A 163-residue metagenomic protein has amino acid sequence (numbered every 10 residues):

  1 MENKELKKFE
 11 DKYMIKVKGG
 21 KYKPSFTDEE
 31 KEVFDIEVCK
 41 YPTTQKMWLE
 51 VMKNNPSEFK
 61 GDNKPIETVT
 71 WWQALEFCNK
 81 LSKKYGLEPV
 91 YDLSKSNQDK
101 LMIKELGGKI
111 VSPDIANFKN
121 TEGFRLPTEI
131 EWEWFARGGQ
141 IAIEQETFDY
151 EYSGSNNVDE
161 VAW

Functional and structural regions predicted by a protein language model:
M1-F9, G107-D114: A short, compositionally biased domain-edge/stem linker segment
N3-L6, D11, Y152, V161: Intrinsic disorder/low-complexity segments enriched in polar/small residues
K4-E5, F26-D28, D114-A116, E151: Short, flexible, glycine/charge-rich loop motifs used to bind or transfer phosphoryl groups or to couple energy/partner
E5-S57, D62-K83, F135: A short glycine-rich, aromatic-capped structural motif
K60, W71-W163: Functional-site microenvironments in short loops/helix caps that host divalent-cation chemistry
